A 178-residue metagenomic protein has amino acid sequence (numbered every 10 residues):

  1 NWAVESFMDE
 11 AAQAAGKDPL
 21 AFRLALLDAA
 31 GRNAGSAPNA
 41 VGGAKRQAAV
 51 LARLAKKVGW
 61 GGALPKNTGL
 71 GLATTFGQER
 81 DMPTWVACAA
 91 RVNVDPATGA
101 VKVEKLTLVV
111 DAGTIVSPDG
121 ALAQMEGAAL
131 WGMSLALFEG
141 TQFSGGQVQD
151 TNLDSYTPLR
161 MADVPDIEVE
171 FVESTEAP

Functional and structural regions predicted by a protein language model:
E5-E79, A87-A89, N93-P178: C-terminal catalytic domains of large/alpha subunits in multi-subunit enzymes
